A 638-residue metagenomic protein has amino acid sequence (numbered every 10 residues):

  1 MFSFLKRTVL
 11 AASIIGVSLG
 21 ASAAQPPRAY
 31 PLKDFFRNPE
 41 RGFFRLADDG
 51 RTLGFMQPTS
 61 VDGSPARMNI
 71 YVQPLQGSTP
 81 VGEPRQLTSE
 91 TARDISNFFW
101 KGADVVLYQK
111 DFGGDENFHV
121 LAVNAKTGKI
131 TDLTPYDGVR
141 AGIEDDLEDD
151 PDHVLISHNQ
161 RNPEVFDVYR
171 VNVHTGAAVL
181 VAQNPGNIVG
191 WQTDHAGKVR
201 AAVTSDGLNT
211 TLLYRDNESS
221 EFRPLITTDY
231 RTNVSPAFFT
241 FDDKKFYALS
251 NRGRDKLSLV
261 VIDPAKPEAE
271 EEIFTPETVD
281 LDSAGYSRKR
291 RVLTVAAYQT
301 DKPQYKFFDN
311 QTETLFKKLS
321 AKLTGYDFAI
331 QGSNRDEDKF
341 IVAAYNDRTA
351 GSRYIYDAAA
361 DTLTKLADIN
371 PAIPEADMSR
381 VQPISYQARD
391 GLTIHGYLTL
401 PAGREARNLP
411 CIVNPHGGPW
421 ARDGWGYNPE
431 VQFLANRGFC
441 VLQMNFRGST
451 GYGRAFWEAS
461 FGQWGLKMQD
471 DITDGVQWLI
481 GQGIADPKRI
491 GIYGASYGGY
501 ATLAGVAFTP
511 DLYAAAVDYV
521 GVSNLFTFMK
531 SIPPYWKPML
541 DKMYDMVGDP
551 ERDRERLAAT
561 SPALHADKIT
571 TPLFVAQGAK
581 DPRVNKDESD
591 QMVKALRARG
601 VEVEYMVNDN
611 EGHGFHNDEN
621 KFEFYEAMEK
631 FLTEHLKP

Functional and structural regions predicted by a protein language model:
M1-V9: Bacterial N-terminal signal peptides that target proteins for export
A12-S22: Hydrophobic h-region of N-terminal signal peptides that target proteins for export in Gram-negative bacteria
A21-A24, A29: Boundary at the C-terminal end of the N-terminal hydrophobic targeting segment
F36-G42, D48-D49, T59-V72, E83 (+5 more regions): Peripheral, non-catalytic segments that deliver or gate enzyme domains
L249, T399, N414-P415, Y493 (+1 more regions): Short hydrophobic segments within beta-strands
R407-G417: Short beta-strand element of the alpha/beta-hydrolase
C411, A435-N445, E604: A fold-wide structural signal in alpha/beta-hydrolase
F446-P638: Active-site-proximal cap/loop segments of hydrolase catalytic domains
